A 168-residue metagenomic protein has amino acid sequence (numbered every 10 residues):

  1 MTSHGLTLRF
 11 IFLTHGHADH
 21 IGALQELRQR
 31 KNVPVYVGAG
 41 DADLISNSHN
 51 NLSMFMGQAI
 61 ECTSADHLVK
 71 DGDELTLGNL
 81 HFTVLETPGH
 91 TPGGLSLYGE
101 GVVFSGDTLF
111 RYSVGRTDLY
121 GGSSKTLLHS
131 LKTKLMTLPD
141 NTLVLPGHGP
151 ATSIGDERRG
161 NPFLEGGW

Functional and structural regions predicted by a protein language model:
T2-L75, R159-G167: Active-site HxH/HxHxD metal-binding segment of metal-dependent hydrolases
N50-M54, E74, L80-W168: Metallo-beta-lactamase
